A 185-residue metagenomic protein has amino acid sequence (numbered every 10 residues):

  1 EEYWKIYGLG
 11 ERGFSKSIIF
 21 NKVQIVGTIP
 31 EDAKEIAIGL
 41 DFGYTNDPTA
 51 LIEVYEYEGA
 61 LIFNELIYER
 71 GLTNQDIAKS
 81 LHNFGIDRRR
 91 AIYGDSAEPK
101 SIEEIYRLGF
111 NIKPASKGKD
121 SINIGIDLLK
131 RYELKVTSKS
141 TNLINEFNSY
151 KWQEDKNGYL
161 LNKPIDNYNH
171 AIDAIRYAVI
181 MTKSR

Functional and structural regions predicted by a protein language model:
E1-L40: ATPase catalytic-site recognition across NTP-hydrolyzing enzymes
D32-E56: Gly/Thr-rich phosphate-binding beta-strand-loop-beta motif of the actin/hexokinase/Hsp70
D41-G43, A97, I175: Anionic group-transfer/hydrolysis microenvironments
I52, Y57-D166: Mg2+-dependent endonuclease catalytic cores in nucleic-acid-processing enzymes, primarily RNase H-like
I172: Active-site helix-to-loop segments that bind/position phosphate- or nucleotide-bearing substrates and donors across
K183-R185: Acidic two-metal-ion nuclease catalytic site recognized across multiple nuclease folds, prominently DnaQ/RNase D-T
